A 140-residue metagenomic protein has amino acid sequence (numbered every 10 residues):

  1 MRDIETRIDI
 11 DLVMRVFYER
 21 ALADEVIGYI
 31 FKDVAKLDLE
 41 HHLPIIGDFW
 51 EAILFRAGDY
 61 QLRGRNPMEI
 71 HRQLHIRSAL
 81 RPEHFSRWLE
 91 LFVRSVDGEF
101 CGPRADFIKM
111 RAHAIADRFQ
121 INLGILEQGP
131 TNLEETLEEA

Functional and structural regions predicted by a protein language model:
M1-I8: Short, low-complexity N-terminal intrinsically disordered segments enriched in polar/charged residues
D11, Y18-L22, V26-E90, V96 (+1 more regions): Heme-based O2/NO sensor domains and their adjacent alpha-helical segments, primarily globin folds but also including
R72-A140: Long, amphipathic alpha-helical coupling/dimerization segments that relay conformational signals between
